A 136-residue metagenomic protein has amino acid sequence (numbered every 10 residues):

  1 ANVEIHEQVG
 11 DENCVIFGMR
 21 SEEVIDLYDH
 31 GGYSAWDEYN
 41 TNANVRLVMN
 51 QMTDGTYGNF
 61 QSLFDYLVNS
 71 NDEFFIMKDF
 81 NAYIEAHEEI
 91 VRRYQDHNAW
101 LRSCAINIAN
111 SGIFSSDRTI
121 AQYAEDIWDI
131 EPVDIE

Functional and structural regions predicted by a protein language model:
A1-C104, I108-I113, R118, Q122-E136: Catalytic binding pocket for nucleotide-activated donors in carbohydrate/polymer assembly enzymes
